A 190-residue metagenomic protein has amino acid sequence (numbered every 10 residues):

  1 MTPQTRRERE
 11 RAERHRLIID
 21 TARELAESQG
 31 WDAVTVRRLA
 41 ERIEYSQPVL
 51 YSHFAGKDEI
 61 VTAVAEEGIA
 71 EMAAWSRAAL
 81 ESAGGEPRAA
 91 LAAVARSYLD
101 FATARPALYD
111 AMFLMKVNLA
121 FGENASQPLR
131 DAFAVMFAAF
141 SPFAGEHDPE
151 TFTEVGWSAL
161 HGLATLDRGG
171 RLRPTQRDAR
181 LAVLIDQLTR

Functional and structural regions predicted by a protein language model:
M1-E13: N-terminal intrinsically disordered/low-complexity leader segments
R11-A22, L39, V64-G68, M72 (+1 more regions): Generic hydrophobic, amphipathic alpha-helix propensity
H15, V36, D58, T62 (+7 more regions): Short, structured helix-loop boundary elements
L17, L25-E59, A63: Helix-turn-helix
A63, R77-A107, L129-A132, G156: Hydrophobic alpha-helical connector segments
A70, R77, F101, F113 (+3 more regions): Amphipathic alpha-helical packing segments from all-alpha helical-bundle domains
F101-A120, T165-R171: Amphipathic alpha-helical segments used for helix-helix packing
W157-T175, T189-R190: Amphipathic C-terminal alpha-helical segment
